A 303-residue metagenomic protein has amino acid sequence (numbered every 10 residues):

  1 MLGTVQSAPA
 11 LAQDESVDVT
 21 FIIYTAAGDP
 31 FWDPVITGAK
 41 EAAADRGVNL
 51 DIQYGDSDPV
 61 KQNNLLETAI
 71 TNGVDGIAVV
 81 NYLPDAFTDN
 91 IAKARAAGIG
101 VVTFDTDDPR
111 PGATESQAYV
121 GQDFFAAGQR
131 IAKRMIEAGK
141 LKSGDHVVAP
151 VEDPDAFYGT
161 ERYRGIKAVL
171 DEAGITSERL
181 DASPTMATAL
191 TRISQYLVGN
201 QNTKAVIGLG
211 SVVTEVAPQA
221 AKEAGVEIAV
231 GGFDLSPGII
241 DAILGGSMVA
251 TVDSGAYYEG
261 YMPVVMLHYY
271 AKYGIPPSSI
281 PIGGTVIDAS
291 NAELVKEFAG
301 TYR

Functional and structural regions predicted by a protein language model:
L2-P9: C-terminal segment of classical bacterial N-terminal signal peptides
A10-R303: A residue-level marker of the well-folded mature domains of exported/periplasmic proteins
